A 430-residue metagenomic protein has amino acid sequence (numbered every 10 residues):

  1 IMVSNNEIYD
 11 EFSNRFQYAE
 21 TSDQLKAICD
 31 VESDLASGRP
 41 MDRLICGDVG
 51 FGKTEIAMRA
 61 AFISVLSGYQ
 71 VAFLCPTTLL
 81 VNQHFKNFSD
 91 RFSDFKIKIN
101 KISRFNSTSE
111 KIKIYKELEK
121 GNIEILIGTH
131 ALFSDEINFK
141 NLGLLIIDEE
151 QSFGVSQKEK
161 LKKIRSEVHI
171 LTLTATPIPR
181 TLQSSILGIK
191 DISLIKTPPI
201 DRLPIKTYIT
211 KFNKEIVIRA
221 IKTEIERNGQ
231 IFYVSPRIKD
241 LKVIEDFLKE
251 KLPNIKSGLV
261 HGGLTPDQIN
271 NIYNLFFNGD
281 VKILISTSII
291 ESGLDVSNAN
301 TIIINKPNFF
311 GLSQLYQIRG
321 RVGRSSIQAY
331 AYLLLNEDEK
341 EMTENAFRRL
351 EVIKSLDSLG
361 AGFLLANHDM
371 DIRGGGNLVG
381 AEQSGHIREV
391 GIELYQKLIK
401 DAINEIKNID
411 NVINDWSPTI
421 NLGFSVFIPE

Functional and structural regions predicted by a protein language model:
I1-A72: Pre-Walker A segment
A57, H84-F85, S134-K140, E150-R165 (+3 more regions): Conserved ATPase-coupling elements of RecA-like P-loop NTPase cores
I63, Y69-D90: Conserved Walker A/P-loop ATP-binding site and its immediately adjacent core in helicase/helicase-like ATPase domains
G68-V71, K98, G121-I125, N141-L144 (+6 more regions): Loop/turn-to-beta-strand initiation segments
L80-E117, K251-L252: Conserved helix-turn-beta segment of the N-terminal RecA-like "Helicase ATP-binding" lobe in SF1/SF2 helicases
N82, F139-L144, E149-N228: Post-DEXD/H (motif II) to motif III coupling segment of the RecA-like Helicase ATP-binding lobe
F105-L126, S134-L142, P266-I283: Conserved motor-coupling elements within RecA-like helicase/translocase cores
K214-F232, P236, D240-E430: C-terminal helicase module of SF1/SF2 nucleic-acid helicases/translocases
